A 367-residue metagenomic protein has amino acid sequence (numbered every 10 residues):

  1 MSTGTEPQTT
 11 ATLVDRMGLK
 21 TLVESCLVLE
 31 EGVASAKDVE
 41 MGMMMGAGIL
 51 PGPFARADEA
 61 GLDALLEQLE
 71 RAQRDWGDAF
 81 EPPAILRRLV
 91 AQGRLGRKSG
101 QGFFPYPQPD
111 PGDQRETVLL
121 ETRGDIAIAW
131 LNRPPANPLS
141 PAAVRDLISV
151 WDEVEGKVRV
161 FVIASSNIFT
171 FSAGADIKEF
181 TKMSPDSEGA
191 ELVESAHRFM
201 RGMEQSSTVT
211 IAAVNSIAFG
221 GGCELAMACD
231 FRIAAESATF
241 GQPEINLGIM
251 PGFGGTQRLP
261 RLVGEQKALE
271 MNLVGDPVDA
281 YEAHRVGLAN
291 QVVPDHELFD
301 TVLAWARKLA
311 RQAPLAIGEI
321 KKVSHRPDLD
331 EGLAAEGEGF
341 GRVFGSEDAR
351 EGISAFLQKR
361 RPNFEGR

Functional and structural regions predicted by a protein language model:
M1-G124, N132, A334-E338, R342-G345: N-terminal glycine-rich phosphate-binding loop for ADP-containing cofactors
D110-S165, R201: Conserved CoA-thioester-binding segment of acyl-CoA-metabolizing enzymes
A129, D146-L147, I163, D176 (+6 more regions): Terminal peptide-recognition signature
R145, I233-A238, A280, A289-A335 (+2 more regions): C-terminal long alpha-helix characteristic of the crotonase
S165-R201, A218, G248: Glycine- (often His-adjacent) and acidic-residue-rich active-site loop that binds/positions the CoA thioester
F199-L247: Glycine-rich beta-to-alpha active-site loop
G221-R232, E236-S237, G255, A280-E282 (+2 more regions): Active-site-proximal glycine-rich helix-loop-beta segment
T256-Q266: Hydrophobic, secondary-structure "cap" segments at the distal end of domains
